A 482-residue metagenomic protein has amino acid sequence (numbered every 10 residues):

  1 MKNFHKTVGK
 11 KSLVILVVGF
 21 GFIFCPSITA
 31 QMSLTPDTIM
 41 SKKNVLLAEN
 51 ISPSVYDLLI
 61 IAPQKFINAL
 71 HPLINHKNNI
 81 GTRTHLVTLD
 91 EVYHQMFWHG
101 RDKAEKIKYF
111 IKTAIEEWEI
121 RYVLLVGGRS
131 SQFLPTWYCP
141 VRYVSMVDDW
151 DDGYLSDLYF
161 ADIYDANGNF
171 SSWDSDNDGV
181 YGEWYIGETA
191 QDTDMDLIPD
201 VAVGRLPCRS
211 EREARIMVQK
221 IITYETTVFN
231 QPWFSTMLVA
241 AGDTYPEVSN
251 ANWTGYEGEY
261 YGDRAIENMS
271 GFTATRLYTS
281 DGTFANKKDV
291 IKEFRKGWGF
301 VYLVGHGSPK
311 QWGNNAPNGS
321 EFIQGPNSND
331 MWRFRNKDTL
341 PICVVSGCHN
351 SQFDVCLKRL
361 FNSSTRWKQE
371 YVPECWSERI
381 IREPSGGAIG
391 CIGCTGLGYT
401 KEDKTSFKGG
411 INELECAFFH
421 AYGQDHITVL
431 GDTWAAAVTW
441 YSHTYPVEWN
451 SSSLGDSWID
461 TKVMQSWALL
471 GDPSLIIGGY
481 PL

Functional and structural regions predicted by a protein language model:
K2-L16: Bacterial N-terminal signal peptides that target proteins for export
N3-F4, F24, L70: Helix-centric, low-specificity signal for extended rod-like, repetitive segments
V14-F24: Bacterial N-terminal signal peptides
T29-L482: Cysteine-dependent hydrolase recognition
